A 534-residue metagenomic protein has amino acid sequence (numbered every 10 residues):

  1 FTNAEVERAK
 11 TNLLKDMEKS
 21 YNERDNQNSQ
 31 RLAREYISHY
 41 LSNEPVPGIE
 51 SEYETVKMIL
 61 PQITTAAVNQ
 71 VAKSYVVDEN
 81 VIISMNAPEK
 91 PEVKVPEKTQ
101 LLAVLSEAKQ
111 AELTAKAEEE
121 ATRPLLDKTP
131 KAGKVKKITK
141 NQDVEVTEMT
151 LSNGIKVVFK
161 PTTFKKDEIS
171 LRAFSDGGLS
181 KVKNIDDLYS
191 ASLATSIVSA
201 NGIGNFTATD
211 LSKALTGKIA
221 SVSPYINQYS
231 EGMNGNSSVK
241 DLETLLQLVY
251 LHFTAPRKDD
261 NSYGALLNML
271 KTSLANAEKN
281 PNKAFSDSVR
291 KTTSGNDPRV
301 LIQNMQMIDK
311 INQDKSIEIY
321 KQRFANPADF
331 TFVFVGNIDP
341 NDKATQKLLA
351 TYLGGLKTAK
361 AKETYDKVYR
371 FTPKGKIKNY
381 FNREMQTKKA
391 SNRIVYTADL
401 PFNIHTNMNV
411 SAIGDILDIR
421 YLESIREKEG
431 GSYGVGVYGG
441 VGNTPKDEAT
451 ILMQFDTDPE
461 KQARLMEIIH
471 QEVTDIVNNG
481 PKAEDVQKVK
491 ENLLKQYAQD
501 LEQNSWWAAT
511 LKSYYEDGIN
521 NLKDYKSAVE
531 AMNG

Functional and structural regions predicted by a protein language model:
F1-L60, I82-A87, K165-S199, I203-A255 (+5 more regions): M16 family metallopeptidases and their MPP-like homologs
A4-T11, E18, N26, S38-I185 (+6 more regions): Proteolytic maturation boundary segments
A66-A67, V71, A255-G264, I311: Peptidyl-prolyl cis-trans isomerase
I308-N312, S316: Alpha-helical scaffold elements lining the catalytic groove of polysaccharide deacetylases
Q322-N326: Glycine-rich phosphate/diphosphate-binding loops that line cofactor/substrate pockets in enzymes
M408-N409, I413, L465-I468: Short amphipathic alpha-helical coupling segments at ligand-binding clamshell hinges and other catalytic/signaling
G414, E423: Long, His/Glu/Asp-enriched segments that create or flank divalent metal/ion-associated functional microenvironments
